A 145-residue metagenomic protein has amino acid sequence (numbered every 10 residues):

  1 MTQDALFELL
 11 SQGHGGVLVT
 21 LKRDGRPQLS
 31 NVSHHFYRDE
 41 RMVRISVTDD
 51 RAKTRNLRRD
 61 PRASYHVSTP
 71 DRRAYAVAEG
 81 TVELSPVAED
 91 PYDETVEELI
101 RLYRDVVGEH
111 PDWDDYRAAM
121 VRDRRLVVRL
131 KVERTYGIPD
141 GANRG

Functional and structural regions predicted by a protein language model:
M1-V17: Short, basic/aromatic recognition patches
Q12-G13, D60, D123-R124: Structured helix-beta-strand junction loops
H14-D49, A63-V67, Y75-A78: Short beta-strand segments
D71: AMP-binding (ANL) adenylation modules
A74-G145: Charged, gly/pro-rich active-site loop segments
